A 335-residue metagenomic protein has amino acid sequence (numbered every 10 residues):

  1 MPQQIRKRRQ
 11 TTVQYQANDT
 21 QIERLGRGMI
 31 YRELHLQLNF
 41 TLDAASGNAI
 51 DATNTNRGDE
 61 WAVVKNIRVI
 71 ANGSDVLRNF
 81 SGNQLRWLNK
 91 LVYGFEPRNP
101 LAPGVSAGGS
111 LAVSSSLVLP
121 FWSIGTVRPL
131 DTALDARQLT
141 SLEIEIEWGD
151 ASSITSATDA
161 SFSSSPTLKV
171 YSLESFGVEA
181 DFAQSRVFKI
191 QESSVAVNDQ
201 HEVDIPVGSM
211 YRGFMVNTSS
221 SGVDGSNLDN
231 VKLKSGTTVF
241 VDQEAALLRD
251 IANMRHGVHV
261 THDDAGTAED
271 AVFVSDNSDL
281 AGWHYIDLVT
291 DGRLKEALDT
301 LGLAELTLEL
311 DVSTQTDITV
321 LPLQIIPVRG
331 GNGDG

Functional and structural regions predicted by a protein language model:
M1-G335: Beta-strand-centric surfaces of beta-sandwich/beta-rich domains
